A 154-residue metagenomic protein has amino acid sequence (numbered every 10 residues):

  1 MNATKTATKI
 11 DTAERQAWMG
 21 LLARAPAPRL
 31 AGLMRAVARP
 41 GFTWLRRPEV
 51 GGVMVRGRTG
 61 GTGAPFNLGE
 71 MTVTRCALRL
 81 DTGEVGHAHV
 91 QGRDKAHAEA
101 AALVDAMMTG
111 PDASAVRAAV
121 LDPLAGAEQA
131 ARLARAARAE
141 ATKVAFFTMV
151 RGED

Functional and structural regions predicted by a protein language model:
M1-E14, L78-V90, A137-T142: Solvent-exposed, charged interface segments at domain starts and junctions
M1-V37: Charge-rich, low-complexity N-terminal segments
R15, A23, T109-D154: Cysteine/selenocysteine-centered motifs that mediate thiol-based redox chemistry or coordinate metal-sulfur cofactors
L30-G32, G41, R132-L133: Intrinsically disordered, low-complexity boundary segments flanking structured domains
A36-D81, H87-H89: Structured beta-strand/loop patches that form or line metal/cofactor-binding pockets in enzymes
M71-V73, K95, M149-R151: Short capping/connector residues at structural and topological boundaries
T82-D122: A hydrophobic, small-residue-rich beta->alpha segment in the mid-to-C-terminal subdomain of diverse proteins
